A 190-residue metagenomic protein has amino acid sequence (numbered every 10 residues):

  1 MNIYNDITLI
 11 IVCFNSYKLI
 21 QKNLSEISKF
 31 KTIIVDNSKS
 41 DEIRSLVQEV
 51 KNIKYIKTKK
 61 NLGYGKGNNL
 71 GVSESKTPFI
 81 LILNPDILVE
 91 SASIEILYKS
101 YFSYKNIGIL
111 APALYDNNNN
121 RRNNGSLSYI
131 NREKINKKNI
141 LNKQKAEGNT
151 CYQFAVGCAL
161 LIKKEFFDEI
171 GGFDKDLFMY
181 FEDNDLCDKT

Functional and structural regions predicted by a protein language model:
I11-K29: Short, well-formed alpha-helical segments that are part of the catalytic scaffolds of diverse glycosyltransferases
L19-Q21, D41-E49: Acidic helix N-cap motif at the loop->helix transition within catalytic regions of sugar-transfer enzymes
E26, I34-S45: A conserved acidic beta->alpha catalytic loop
T58-S75: Glycine-rich, basic loop-to-helix element that forms the pyrophosphate-binding segment of sugar-nucleotide handling
I80: Short aromatic/hydrophobic "clamp" motif used to bind/position activated sugar donors
S91-N124: Conserved donor NDP-sugar-binding/catalytic core segment of glycosyltransferases
Y129-Q153: Short, flexible, basic/aromatic active-site loop/helix in glycosyltransferases
Q153-T190: A short, conserved alpha-helix in the catalytic core of glycosyltransferases
